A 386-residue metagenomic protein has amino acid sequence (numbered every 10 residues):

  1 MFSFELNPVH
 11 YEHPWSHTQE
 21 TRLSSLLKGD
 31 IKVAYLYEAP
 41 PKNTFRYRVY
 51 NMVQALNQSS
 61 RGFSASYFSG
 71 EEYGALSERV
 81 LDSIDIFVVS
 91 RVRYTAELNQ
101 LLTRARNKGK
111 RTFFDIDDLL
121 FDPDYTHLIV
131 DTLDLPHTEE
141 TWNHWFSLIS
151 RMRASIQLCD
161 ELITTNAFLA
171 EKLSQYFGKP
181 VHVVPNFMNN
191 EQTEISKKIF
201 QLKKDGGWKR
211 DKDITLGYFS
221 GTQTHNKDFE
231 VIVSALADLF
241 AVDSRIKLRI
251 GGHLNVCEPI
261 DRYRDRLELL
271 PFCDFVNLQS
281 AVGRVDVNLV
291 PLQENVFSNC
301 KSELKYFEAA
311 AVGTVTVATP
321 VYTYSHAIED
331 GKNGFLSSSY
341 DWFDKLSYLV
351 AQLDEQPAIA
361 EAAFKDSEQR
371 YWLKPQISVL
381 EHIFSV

Functional and structural regions predicted by a protein language model:
M1-V88, H127: N-terminal pre-catalytic "stem/leader" segment of glycosyltransferase-like enzymes
Y37-A55, S59-G62, N186-R284: Conserved catalytic-core segment of nucleotide-activated headgroup transferases in glycan assembly
I84, C159, V285: An anion/phosphate-binding loop that grips the pyrophosphate of nucleotide cofactors and donors
R104-N107, T138-L162: Membrane-proximal helix-turn-helix segments that form the acceptor-binding/catalytic region of lipid-linked
D122, K227, P271-A281, D286-A311 (+1 more regions): Nucleotide-sugar-dependent
Q157-S174, G178-K204, D211: Donor nucleotide-sugar binding/catalytic pocket of nucleotide-sugar-dependent glycosyltransferases
Q201, D341, D354-F384: A charged, aromatic-enriched C-terminal amphipathic alpha-helix characteristic of glycosyltransferases across folds
I328-Y340, Y348-D354: Conserved acidic donor-binding segment of nucleotide-sugar-dependent glycosyltransferases
